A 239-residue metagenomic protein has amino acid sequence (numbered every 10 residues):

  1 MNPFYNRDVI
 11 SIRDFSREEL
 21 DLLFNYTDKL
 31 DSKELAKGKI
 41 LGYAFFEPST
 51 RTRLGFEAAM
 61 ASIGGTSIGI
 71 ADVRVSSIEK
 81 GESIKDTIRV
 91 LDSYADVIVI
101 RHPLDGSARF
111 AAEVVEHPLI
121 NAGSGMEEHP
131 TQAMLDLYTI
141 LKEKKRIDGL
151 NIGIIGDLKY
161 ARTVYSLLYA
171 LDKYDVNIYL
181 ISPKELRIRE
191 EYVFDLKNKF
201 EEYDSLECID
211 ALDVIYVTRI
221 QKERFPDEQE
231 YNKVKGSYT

Functional and structural regions predicted by a protein language model:
M1-T239: Structural/interface elements that position substrates and couple domains in central-metabolism enzymes
